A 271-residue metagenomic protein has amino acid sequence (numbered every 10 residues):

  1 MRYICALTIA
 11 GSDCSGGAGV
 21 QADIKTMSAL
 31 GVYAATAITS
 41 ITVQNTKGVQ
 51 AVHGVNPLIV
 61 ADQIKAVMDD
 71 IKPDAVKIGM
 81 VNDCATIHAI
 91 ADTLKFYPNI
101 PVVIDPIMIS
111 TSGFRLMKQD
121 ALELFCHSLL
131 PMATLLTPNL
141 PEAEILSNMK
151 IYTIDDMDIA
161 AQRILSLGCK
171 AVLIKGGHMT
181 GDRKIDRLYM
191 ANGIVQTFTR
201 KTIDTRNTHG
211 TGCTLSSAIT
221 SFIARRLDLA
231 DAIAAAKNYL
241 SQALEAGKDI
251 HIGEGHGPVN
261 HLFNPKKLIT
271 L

Functional and structural regions predicted by a protein language model:
R2-T8, S28-I104, M108-S112, L262-P265: Conserved N-terminal subdomain of the carbohydrate kinase-like
C5, I9-S15, I194-H209: Short pre-catalytic strand/loop immediately N-terminal to key active-site residues, enriched for Gly-Thr
G16-V32: N-terminal basic/disordered segments at the start of proteins
T26, E144-I145, T205-L229: Short, small-residue alpha-helix embedded
L30-A35, I194-Q196, F222-A236: Phosphate-handling active-site elements
G54, D231-L271: Charged C-terminal helix
Q119-V195: Conserved phosphate/ATP/ADP-binding segment of small-molecule kinases
